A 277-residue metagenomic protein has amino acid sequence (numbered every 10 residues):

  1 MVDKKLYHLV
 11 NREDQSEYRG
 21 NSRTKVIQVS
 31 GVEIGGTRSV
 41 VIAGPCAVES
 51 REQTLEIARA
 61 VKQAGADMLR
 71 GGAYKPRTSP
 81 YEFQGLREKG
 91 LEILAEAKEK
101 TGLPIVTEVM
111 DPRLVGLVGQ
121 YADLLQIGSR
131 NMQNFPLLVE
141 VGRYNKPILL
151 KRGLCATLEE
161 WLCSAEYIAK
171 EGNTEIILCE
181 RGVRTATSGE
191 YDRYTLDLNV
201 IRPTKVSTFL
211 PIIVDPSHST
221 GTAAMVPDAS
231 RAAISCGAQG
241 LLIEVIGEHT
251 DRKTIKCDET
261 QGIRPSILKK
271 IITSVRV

Functional and structural regions predicted by a protein language model:
M1-V41: Non-catalytic terminal accessory/regulatory regions of metabolic enzymes
T24-C46, R77-P80, K205-V214: N-terminal small/glycine-rich loop or linker at the start of catalytic domains across soluble metabolic enzymes
V29, I34, Y144-G247: Catalytic alpha/beta core domains of metabolic enzymes, predominantly
S39-E56, P80-Q84, P104-E108, G128-S129 (+2 more regions): Active-site mouth loops of central-metabolism enzymes
V40-P45, D67-G71, I105-T107, L125-I127 (+4 more regions): Hydrophobic faces of well-ordered beta-strands that scaffold small-molecule active sites in alpha/beta enzyme cores
R70-E88, G247-C257: Glycine-rich, proline-tolerant flexible connector loops at the mouths of alpha/beta enzymes
F83-T107, V141-P147, L198-I212, C236 (+1 more regions): Alpha-helix-loop-beta-strand connector modules within alpha/beta enzyme cores
L86, G102-D111, D123-P136, P147-L158 (+1 more regions): Catalytic beta/alpha-barrel core
